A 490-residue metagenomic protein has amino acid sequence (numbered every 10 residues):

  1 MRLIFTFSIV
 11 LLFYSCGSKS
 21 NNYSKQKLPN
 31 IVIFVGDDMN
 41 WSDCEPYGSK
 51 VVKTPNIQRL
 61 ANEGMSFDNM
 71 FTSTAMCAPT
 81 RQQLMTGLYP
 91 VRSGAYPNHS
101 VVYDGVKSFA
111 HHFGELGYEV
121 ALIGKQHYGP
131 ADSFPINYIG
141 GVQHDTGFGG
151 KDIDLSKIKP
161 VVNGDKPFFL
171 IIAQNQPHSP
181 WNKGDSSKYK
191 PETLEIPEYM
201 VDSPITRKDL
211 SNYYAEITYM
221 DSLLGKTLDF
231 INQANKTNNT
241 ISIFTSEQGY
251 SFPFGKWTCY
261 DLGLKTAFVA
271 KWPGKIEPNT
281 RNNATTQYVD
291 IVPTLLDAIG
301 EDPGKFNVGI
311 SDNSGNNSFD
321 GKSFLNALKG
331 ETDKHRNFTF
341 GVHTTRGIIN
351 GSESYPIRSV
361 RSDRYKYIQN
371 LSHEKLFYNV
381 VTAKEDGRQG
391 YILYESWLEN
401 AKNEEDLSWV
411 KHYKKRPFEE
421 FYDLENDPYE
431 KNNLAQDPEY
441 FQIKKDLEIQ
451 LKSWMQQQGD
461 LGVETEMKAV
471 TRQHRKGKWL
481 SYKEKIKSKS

Functional and structural regions predicted by a protein language model:
R2, S8, C16-Y413, P417-E419 (+4 more regions): Formylglycine-dependent sulfatase
L424-N426: Extracellular, beta-strand-rich glycan-interacting domains
M467-R472: A glycine-rich phosphate-binding loop feature that marks nucleotide/adenosyl-phosphate handling sites
R475: A general nucleic-acid interaction/assembly signal
